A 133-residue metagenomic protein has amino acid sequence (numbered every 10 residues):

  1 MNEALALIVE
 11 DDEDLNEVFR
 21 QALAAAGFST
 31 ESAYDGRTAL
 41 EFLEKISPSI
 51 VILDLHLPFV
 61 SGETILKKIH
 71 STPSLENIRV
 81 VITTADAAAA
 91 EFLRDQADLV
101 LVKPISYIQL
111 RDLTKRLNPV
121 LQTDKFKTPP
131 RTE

Functional and structural regions predicted by a protein language model:
E10, T84: Conserved acidic carboxylate
E17-A25: Charged docking surfaces used in two-component/phosphorelay signaling
S32-I50: Acidic, metal-coordinating helix/loop segments flanking the phosphotransfer/catalytic sites of two-component signaling
T38, I105-N118, Q122, F126-K127: C-terminal output helix
E44-I46, H70-N77, D95: Conserved phosphotransfer cores of two-component systems
D54: Active-site residues of response regulator receiver
P58: The feature encodes the CheY-like receiver
